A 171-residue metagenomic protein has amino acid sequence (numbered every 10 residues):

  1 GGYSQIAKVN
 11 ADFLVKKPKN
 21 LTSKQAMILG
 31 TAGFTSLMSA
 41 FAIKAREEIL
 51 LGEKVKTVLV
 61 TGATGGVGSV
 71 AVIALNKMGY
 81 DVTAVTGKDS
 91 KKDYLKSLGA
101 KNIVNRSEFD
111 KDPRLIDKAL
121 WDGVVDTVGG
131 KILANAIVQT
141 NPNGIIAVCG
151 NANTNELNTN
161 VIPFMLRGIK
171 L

Functional and structural regions predicted by a protein language model:
G1-V58: NAD(P)H dinucleotide-binding glycine-rich loop of Rossmann-like/cofactor-binding domains, especially the beta1-alpha1
G2, G87-Y94, N155-V161: Short, glycine/polar-rich helix-capping loops at beta-to-alpha or helix-loop-helix junctions that flank or form
N10, L98-G99, R167: Short, structured coil segments at secondary-structure junctions
G33-F34, G62-S69, G129: Glycine-rich NAD(P) Rossmann-fold beta1-alpha1 loop
A74-D81, P142, R167: Conserved S-adenosyl-L-methionine
N76-I132: Adenosine-nucleotide cofactor-binding segment
K131-L171: Glycine-rich phosphate-binding loop and adjacent beta-alpha segment of Rossmann(oid) nucleotide-cofactor-binding
